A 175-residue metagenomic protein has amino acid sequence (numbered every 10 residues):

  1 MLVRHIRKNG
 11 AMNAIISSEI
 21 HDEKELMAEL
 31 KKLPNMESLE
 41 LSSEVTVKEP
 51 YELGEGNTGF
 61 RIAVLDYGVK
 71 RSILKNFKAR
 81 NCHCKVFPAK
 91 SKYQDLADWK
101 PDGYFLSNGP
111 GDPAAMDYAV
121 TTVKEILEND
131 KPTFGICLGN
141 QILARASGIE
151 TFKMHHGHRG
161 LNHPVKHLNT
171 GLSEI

Functional and structural regions predicted by a protein language model:
M1-W99, G111-P113: RNA-binding accessory domains that recognize and position tRNA/RNA substrates
G103, N108-I175: Cysteine-nucleophile active-site neighborhood
